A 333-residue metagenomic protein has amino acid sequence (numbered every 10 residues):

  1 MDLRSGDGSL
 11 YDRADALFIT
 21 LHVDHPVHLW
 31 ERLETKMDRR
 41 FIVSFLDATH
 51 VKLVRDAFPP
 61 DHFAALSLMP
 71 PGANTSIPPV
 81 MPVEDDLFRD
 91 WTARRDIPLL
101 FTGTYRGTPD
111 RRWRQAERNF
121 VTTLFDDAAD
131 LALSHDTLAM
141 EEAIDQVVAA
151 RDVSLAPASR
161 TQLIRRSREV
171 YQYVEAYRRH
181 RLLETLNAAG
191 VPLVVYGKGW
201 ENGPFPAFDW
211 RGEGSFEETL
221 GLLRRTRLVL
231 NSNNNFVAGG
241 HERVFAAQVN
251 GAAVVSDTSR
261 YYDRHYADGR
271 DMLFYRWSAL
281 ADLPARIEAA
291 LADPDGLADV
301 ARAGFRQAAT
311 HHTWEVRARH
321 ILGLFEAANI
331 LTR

Functional and structural regions predicted by a protein language model:
M1-D15, I164-E169, E175, A188 (+2 more regions): N-terminal pre-catalytic "stem/leader" segment of glycosyltransferase-like enzymes
M1-P59, I77-V80, D86-L87, R211 (+4 more regions): Extended catalytic core of nucleotide-activated donor transferases of GT-like folds
F18, F41, L66, V191-L193 (+1 more regions): Hydrophobic anchor at the start of a short beta-strand that flanks the dinucleotide cofactor-binding loop
L21, S44-L46, M69, T102 (+3 more regions): Generic beta-sheet signal
K36-R40, R55, H62, Y173 (+1 more regions): Catalytic binding pocket for nucleotide-activated donors in carbohydrate/polymer assembly enzymes
A57-V237, S259-Y262: Nucleotide-sugar donor-binding catalytic core of glycosyltransferases
